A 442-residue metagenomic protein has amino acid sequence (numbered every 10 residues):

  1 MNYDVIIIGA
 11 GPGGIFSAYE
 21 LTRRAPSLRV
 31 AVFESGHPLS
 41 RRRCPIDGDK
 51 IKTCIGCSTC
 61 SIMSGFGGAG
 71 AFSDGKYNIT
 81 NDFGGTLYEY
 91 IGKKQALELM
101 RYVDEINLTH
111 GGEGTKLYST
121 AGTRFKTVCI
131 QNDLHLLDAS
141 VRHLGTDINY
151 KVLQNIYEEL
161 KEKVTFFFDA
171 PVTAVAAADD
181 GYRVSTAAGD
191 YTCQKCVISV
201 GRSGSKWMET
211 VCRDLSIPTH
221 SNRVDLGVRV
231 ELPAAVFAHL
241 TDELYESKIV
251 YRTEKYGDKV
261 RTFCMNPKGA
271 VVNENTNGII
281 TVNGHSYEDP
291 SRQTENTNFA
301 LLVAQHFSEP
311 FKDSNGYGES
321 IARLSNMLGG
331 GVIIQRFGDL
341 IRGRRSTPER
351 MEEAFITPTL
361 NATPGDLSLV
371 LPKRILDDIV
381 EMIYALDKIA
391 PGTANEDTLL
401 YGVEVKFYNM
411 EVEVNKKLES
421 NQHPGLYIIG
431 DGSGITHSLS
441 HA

Functional and structural regions predicted by a protein language model:
M1-G84, A121-T123, T127-A442: Residues forming the flavin
G65-T115: Dinucleotide-binding Rossmann-like beta1-alpha1 core, especially the glycine-rich loop that anchors the ADP
